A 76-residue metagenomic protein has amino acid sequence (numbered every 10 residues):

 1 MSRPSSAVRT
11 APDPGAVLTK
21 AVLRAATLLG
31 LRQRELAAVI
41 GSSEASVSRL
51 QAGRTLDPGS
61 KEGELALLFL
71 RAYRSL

Functional and structural regions predicted by a protein language model:
M1-L76: Non-transmembrane "mature" sequence context
